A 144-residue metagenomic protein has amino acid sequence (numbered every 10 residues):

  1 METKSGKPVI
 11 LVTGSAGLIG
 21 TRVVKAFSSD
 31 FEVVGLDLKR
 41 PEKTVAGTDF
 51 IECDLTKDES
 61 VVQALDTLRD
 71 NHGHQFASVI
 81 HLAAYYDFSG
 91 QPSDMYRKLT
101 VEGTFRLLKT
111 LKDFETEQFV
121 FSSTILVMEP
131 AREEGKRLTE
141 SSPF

Functional and structural regions predicted by a protein language model:
E2-D30: N-terminal Rossmann NAD(P)H-binding glycine-rich loop of SDR-like oxidoreductase domains
K7, G73-F76, T116: Local beta-strand N-terminus motif with an aromatic residue
T13, L36, V79-A83, F119-I125: SDR active-site strand-loop-helix element
F31-E42: Conserved glycine-rich Rossmann-like NAD(P)H-binding loop of the short-chain dehydrogenase/reductase
T48: Short, conserved active-site loop motifs that form the nucleotide-linked donor/cofactor pocket
I51-C53: Cofactor-binding loops of NAD(P)H-dependent oxidoreductases, dominated by short-chain dehydrogenase/reductases
L55-E102, M128-P130: NAD(P)H-binding glycine-rich loop region in Rossmannoid oxidoreductase-like domains and their noncatalytic homologs
R106-F144: Conserved Rossmann-fold NAD(P)-dependent oxidoreductase catalytic core, especially the SDR/UDP-sugar
